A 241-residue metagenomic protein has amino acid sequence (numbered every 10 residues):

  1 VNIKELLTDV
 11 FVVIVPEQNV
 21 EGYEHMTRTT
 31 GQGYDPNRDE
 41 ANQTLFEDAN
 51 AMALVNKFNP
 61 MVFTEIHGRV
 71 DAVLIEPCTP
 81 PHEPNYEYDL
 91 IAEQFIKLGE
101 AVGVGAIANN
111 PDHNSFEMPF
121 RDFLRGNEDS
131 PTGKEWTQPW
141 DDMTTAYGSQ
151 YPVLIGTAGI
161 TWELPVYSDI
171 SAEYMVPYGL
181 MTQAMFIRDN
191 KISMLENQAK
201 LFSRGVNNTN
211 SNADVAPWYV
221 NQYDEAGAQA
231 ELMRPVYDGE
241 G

Functional and structural regions predicted by a protein language model:
V1-Q32: Short helix-loop-beta-strand segments that form the rim/entrance of peptidase-like active sites
V13, T29-G241: Metallocarboxypeptidase
